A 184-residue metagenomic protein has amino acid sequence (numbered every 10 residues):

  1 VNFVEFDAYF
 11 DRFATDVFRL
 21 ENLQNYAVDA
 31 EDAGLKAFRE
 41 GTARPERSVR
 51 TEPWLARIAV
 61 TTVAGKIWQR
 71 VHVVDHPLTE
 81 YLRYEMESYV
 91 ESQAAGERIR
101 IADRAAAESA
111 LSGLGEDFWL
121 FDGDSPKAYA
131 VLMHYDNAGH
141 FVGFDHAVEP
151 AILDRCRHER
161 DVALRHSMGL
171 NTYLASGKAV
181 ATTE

Functional and structural regions predicted by a protein language model:
V1-V74: PLD-like (HKD) phosphodiesterase/transphosphatidyltransferase domain
F18-N22, Q69-H72, I99-D103, L120 (+1 more regions): A structural signal for short, well-ordered beta-strand segments and their strand-loop junctions that often border
A27-D29, L78-Y81, H140-V142: Short catalytic/ligand-binding loop motif for oxyanion handling, primarily in non-cytosolic enzymes, centered on
R44, V49-L55, A102-A107, S112-L114: Short acidic (Asp/Glu) patches
H76-S112: HKD-type phospholipase D/PLD-like phosphodiesterase module
A107-A147: HKD (HxKxxxxD) catalytic microenvironment of the phospholipase D
A138-E184: Signature of lipid phosphatidyltransferase scaffolds
